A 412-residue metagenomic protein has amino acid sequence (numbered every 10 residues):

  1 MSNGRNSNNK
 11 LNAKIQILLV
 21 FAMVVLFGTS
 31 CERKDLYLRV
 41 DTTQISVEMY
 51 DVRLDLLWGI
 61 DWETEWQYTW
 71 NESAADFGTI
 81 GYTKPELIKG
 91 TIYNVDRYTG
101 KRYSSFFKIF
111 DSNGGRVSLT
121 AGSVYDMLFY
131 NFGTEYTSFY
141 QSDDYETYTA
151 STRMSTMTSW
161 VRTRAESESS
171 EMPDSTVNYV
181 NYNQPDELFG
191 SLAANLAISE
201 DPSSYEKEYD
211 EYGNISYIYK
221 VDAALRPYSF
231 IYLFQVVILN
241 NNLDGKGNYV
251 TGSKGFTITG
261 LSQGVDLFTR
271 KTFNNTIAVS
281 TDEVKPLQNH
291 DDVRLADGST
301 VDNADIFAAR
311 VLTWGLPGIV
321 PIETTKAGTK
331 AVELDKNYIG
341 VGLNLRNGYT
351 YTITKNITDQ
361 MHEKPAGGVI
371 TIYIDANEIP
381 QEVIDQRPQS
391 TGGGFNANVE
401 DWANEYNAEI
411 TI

Functional and structural regions predicted by a protein language model:
M1-A13: N-terminal secretory signal peptides that target proteins for export/translocation
N3-G4, V24-G59: Bacterial Sec-dependent N-terminal signal peptides
I17-V25: Sec-dependent N-terminal signal peptides
Y50-Y82, Q235-G247: Structural motif
Y82-Q141, K246-K364, I412: Tryptophan-paired
R97-R226: Short, low-hydrophobicity acidic/polar segments
Y182-V293: A sequence/structural signal for flexible, mid-protein segments enriched in small/helix-disrupting residues
K355-I412: Hydrophobic, glycine-enriched assembly/anchoring segments
